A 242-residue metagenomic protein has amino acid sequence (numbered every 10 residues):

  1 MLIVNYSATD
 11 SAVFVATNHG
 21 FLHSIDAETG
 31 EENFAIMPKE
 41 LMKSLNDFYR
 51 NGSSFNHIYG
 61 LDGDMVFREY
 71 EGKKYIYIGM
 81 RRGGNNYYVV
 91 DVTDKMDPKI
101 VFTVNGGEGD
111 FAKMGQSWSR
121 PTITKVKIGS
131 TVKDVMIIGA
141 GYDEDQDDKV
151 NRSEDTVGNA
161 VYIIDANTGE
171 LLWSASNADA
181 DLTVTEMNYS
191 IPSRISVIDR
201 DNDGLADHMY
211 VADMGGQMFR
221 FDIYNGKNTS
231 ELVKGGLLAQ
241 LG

Functional and structural regions predicted by a protein language model:
L2-G242: A fold-level detector for beta-propeller and closely related beta-sheet-rich head/sensor domains
